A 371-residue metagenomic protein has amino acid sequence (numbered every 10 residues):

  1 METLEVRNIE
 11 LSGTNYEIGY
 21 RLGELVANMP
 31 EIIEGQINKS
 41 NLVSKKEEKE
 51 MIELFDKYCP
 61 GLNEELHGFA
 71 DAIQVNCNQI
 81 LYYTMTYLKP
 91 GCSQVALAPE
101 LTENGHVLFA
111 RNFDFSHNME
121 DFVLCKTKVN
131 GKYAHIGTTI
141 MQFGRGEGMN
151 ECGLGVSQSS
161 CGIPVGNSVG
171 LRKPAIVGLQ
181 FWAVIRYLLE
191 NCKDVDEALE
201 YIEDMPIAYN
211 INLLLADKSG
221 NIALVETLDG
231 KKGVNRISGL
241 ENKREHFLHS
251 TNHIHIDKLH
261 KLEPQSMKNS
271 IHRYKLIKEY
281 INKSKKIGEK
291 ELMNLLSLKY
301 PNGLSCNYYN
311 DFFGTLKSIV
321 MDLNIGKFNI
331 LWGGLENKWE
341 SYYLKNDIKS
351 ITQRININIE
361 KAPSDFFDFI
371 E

Functional and structural regions predicted by a protein language model:
M1-V75, E100-L108, N112-E197, Y201-E203 (+1 more regions): C-terminal, well-structured catalytic/ligand-binding subdomain of enzymes
A72-L97, L101: Long amphipathic N-terminal alpha/beta scaffold segment
